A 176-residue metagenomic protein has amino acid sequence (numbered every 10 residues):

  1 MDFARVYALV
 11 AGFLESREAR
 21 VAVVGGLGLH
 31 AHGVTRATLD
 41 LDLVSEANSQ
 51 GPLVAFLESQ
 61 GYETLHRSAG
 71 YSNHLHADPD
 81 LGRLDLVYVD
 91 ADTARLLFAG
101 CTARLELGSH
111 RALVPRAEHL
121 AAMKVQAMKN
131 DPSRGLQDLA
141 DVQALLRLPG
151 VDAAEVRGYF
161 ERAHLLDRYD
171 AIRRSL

Functional and structural regions predicted by a protein language model:
M1-L176: Compositionally biased terminal segments of proteins
